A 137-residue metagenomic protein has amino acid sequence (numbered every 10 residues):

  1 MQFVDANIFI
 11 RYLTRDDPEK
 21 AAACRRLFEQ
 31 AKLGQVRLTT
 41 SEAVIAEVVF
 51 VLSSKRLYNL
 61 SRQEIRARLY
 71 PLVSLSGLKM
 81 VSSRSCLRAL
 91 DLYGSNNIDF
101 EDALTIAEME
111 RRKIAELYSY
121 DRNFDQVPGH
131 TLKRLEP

Functional and structural regions predicted by a protein language model:
M1, I106-A107, R111-P137: Acidic, PIN/NYN-like endoribonuclease modules and their adjacent C-terminal/linker elements
M1-T40, L57-Q63, A67: Short, well-structured N-terminal submotif of metal-dependent ribonuclease cores
D5, T40-S41, I98-D99, D121 (+1 more regions): Histidine- and aromatic-rich ligand-binding microenvironments
F9, I45, F124-D125: A generic structural signal for short hydrophobic patches within well-formed alpha-helices
R11-L13, V51, V127, L135: Residues that scaffold the ATP/ADP-binding catalytic core of kinase and kinase-like folds
Y12, A31-G34, V51, K55 (+2 more regions): Alpha-helix C-capping/helix-to-loop hinge sites
S76-L117: Active-site neighborhoods of divalent-metal-dependent phosphate/nucleic-acid chemistry enzymes
